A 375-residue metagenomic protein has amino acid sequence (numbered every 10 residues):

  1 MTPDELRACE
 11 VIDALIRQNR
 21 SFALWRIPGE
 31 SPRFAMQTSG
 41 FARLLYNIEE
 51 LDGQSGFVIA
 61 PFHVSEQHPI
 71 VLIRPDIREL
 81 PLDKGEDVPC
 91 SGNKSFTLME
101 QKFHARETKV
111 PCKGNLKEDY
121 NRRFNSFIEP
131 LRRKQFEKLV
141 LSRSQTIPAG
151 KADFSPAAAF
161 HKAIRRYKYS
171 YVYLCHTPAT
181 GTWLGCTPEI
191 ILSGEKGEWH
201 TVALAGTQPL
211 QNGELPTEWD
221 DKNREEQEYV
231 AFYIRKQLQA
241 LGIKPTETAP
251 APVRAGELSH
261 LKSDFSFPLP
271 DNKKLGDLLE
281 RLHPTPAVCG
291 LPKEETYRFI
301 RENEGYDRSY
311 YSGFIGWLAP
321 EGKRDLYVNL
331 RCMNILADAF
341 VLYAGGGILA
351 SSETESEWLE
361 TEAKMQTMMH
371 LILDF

Functional and structural regions predicted by a protein language model:
A8-I12: Intrinsically disordered, low-complexity segments enriched in serine and arginine
Q18-V88: An N-terminal, globular interaction/scaffold subdomain
N19-P32, M36, G150-Y229, G322-G345: An anion-binding catalytic pocket shared by soluble metabolic enzymes
I59, Y171-H176, F314-I315: Short, conserved loop-to-beta-strand elements that form functional interface hotspots
L82-E118, F124, P148, V202-E302 (+1 more regions): Contiguous alpha-helical scaffold segments within structured protein domains that host functional hotspots
V88-G181, T187, L204-Q208: Intrinsically disordered, low-complexity linker/loop segments enriched in Gly/Pro and charged/polar residues
K134, L192, F232: Conserved hydrophobic/aromatic pocket- or pore-lining residues that grip, position, or stack substrates in active sites
L269-F375: Conserved hydrophobic core element of enzyme catalytic domains
